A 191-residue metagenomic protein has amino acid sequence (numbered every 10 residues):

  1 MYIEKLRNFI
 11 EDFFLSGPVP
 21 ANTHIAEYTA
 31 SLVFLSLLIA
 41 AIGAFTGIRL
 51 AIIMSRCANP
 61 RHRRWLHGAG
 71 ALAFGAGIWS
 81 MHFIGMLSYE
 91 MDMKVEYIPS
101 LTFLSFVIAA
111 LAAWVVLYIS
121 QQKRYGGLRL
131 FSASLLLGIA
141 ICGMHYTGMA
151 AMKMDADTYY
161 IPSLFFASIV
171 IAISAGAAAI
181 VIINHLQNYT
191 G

Functional and structural regions predicted by a protein language model:
Y2-G191: Polytopic alpha-helical membrane-helix bundles and their juxtamembrane interface segments in multi-pass membrane
